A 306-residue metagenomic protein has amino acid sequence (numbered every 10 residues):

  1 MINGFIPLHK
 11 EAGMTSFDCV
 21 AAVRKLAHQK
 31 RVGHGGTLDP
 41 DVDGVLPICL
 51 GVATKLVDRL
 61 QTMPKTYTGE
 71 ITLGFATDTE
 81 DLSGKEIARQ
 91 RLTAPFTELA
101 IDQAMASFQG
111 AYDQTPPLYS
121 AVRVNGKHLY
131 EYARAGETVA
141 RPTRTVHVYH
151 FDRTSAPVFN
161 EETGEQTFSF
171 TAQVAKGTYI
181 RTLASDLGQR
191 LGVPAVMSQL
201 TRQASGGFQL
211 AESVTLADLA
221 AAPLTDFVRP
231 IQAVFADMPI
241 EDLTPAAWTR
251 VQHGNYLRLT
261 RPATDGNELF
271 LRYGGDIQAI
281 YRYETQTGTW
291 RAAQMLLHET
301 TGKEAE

Functional and structural regions predicted by a protein language model:
M1-H34, L38, V42-V45, L60-M63 (+2 more regions): Accessory RNA 3′-end/elbow-binding domains used by RNA modification enzymes
M1-T171, A175, D186-E212: Catalytic cores of RNA-modifying enzymes
